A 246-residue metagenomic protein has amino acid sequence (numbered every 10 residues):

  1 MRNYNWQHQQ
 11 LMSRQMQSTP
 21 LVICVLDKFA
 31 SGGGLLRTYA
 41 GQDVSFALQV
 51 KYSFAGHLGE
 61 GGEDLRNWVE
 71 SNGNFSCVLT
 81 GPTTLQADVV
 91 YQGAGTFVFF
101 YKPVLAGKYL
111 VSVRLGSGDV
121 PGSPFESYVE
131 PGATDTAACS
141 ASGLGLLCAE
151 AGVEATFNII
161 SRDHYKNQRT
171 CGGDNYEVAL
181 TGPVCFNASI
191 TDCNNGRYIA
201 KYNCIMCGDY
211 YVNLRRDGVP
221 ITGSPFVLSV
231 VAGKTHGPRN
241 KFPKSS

Functional and structural regions predicted by a protein language model:
M1-N5, G41, G56, G93-F97 (+4 more regions): Short tyrosine-centred short linear motifs in exposed loops/low-complexity segments
Y4, Q9-E63, K108, G116-H164 (+2 more regions): Short S/T/G/P-enriched beta-strand
Y4, S71-F75, G107-Y109, G172-Y176 (+2 more regions): Short beta-strand/loop motifs in extracellular/secreted proteins, especially within beta-sandwich accessory domains
L35, Q86-V89, F100, L146 (+2 more regions): Beta-strand-rich interaction surfaces with strong enrichment in secreted/lumenal proteins
V50, Y101-P103, I159-S161, Y202-C204: Hydrophobic beta-strand positions in extracellular immunoglobulin-like domains
G56-L79, Q168-V178: Calcium-regulated, polybasic anionic-phospholipid
G73-D88, N175-S189: Short amphipathic beta-strand segments in non-cytosolic proteins
